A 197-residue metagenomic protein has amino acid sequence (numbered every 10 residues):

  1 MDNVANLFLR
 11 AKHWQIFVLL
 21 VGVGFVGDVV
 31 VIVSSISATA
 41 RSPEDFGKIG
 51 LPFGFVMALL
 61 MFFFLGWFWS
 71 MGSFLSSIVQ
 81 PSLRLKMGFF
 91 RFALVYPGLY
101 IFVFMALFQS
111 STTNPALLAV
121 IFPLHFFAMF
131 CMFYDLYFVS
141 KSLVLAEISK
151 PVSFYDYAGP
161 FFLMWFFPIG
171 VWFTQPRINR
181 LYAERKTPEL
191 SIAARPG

Functional and structural regions predicted by a protein language model:
M1-A11, A40-E44, R180-G197: Low-complexity, intrinsically disordered extramembrane tails and loops of integral membrane proteins
F8, A40-G47, S76-G88, T112-P115 (+1 more regions): Membrane-interface helix-boundary motifs at transmembrane edges
H13-G27: Alpha-helical transmembrane segments
G24-F63, L99-C131, P196: Membrane-helix interface segments in multi-pass membrane proteins
F25, L60-F62, D156-N179: Hydrophobic, aromatic-rich membrane-embedded alpha-helical segments
F62-S77, D135-K141, T174-Q175: Membrane-water interface of transmembrane alpha-helices
F68-I101: Alpha-helical transmembrane segments with an aromatic anchor "belt"
V95, Y100-F104, L117-F161, T174 (+1 more regions): Feature detects long, helix-prone N-terminal segments enriched in hydrophobes
